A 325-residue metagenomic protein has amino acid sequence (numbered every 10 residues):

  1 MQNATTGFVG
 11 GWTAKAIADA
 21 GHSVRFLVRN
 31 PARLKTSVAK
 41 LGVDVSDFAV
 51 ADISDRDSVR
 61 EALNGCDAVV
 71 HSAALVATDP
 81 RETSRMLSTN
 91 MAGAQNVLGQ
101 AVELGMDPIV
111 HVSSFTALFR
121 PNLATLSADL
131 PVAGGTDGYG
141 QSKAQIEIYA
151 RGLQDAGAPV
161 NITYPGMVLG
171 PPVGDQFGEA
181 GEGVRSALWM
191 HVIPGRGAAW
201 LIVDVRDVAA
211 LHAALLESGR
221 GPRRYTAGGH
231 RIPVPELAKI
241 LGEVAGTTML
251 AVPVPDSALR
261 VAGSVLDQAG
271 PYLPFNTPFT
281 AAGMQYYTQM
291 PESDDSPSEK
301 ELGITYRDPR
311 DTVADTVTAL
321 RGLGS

Functional and structural regions predicted by a protein language model:
M1-H22: N-terminal Rossmann NAD(P)H-binding glycine-rich loop of SDR-like oxidoreductase domains
G42, S46-T89: NAD(P)H-binding glycine-rich loop region in Rossmannoid oxidoreductase-like domains and their noncatalytic homologs
A92-Y139: Conserved Rossmann-fold NAD(P)-dependent oxidoreductase catalytic core, especially the SDR/UDP-sugar
S113, I148-P171: Conserved beta-loop-beta element that borders a ligand/cofactor-binding pocket
V160-I162, G166-W200: NAD(P)-dependent short-chain dehydrogenase/reductase
V184-V192, A198-G246: Alpha-helical substrate-binding/gating segment
K239-Q289, S325: Terminal hydrophobic/aromatic helix or amphipathic segment near a protein terminus
D295-S325: Amphipathic terminal alpha-helices
